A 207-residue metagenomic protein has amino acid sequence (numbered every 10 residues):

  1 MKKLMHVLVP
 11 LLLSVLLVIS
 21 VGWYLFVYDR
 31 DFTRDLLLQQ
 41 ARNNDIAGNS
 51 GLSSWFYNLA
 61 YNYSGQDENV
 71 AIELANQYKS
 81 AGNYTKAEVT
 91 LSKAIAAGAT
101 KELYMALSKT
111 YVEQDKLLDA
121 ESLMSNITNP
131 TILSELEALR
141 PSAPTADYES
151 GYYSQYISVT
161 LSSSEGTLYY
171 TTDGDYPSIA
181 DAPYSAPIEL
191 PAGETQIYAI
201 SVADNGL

Functional and structural regions predicted by a protein language model:
M1-L17, W23-V27: N-terminal Sec-pathway targeting helices
Y24, F32-L36, N43-L52, V70-E73 (+2 more regions): Short, compositionally stereotyped local motifs that mark structural "simplifiers"
L52-A60: Amphipathic alpha-helices of TPR/Sel1-like and other helical repeat/solenoid scaffolds
A60-Q66: Terminal hydrophobic membrane-targeting helix
